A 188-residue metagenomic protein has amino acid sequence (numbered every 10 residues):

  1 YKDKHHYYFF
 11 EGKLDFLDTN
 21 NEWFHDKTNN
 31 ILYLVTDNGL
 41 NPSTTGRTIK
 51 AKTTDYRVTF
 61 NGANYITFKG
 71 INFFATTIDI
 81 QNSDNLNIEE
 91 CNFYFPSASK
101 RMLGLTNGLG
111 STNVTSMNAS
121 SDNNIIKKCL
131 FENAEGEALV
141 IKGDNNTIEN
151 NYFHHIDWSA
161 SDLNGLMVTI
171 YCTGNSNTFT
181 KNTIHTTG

Functional and structural regions predicted by a protein language model:
Y1-S116, S159-A160: Extracellular polysaccharide-degrading/modifying enzymes targeting complex plant/algal/animal polysaccharides
D26-T28, K142, T173: Structural motif
A51-T53, G110, N124, L163-G165 (+1 more regions): Short, solvent-exposed coil/turn segments
N64-F74, D84-S97, D122-G136, D144-W158 (+1 more regions): Right-handed parallel beta-helix
L103, M117, N146, L166-I170 (+2 more regions): Extended hydrophobic/Leu-rich segments
G110-T112, L130, D144, L163-M167: Outer-membrane beta-barrel channel domains
N113-M117, E135-V140, G165-Y171: The substrate-binding groove and active-site-proximal loops of carbohydrate-active enzymes, especially glycoside
